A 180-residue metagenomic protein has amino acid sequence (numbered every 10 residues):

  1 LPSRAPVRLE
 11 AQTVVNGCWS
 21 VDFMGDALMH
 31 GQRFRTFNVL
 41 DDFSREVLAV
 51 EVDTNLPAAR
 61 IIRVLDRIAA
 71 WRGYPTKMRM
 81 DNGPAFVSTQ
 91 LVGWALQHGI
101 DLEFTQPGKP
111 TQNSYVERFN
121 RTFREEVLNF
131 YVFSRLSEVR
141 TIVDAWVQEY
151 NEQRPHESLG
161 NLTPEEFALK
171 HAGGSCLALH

Functional and structural regions predicted by a protein language model:
L1-H180: Charged DNA-binding/catalytic regions of mobile-element recombinases
